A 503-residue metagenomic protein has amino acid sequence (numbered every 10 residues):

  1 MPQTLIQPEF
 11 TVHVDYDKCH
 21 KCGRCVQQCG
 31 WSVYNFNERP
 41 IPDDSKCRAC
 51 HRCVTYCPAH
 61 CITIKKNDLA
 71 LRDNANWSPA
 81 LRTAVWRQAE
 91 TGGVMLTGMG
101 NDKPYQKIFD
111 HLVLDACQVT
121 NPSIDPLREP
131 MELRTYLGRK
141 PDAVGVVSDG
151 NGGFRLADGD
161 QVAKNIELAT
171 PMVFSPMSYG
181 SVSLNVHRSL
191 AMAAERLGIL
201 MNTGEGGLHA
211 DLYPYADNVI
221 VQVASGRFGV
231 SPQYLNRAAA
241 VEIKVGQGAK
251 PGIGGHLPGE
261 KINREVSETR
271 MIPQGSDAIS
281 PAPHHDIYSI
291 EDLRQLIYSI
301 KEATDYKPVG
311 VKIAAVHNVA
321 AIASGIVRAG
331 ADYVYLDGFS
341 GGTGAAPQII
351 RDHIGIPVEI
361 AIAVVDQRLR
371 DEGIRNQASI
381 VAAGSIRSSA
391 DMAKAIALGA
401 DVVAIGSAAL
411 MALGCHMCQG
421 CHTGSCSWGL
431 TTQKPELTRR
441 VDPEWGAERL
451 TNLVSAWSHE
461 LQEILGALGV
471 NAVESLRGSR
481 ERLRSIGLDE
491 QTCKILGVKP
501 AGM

Functional and structural regions predicted by a protein language model:
M1, I6, N37-R39, A59-E265 (+2 more regions): Conserved, well-structured core domains of diverse proteins
P2-K21, W31-A49, I64-D73, I313 (+1 more regions): Ferredoxin-like iron-sulfur electron-transfer modules
L5, R72-T120, G344-E359, Q367-S379 (+1 more regions): Conserved active-site-proximal phosphate/metal-binding subdomains
P8-F10, K21, V26-Q27, W31 (+5 more regions): Glycine-rich phosphate/ribose-binding loops and adjacent secondary-structure elements that form binding surfaces
K21, A49, S178-V186, Q233-L235 (+7 more regions): Catalytic cores of large soluble enzymes that bind and process phosphate-bearing ligands
I199-T203, E302-G310, E463-E474: Intrinsically disordered or highly flexible coil/loop and linker segments, enriched in small and charged/polar residues
V241-I290, E302, H317: Active-site cores of enzymes that catalyze phosphoryl transfer or operate on phosphate-rich substrates
